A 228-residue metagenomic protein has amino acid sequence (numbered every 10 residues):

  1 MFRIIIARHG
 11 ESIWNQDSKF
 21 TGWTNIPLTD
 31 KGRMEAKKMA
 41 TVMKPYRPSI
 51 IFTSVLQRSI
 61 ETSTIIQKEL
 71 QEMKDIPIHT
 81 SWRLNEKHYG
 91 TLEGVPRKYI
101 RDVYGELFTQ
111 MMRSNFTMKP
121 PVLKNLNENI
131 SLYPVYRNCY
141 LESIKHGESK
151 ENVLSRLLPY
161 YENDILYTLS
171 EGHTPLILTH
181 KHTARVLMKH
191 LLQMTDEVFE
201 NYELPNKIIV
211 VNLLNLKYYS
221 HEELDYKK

Functional and structural regions predicted by a protein language model:
M1-R3, K68, K87-K98, H146 (+3 more regions): Acidic, low-complexity terminal tails and accessory targeting/binding regions of phosphate-metabolizing enzymes
M1-S49, L56, E61-E72, L132 (+4 more regions): An N-terminal RHG(E/S)-centered segment typical of histidine phosphatases
R3-A7, F52, H79, H173-T179 (+2 more regions): Beta-strand elements within well-structured catalytic alpha/beta cores of enzymes that handle phosphate/sulfate esters
T29, R33, L56, R101 (+1 more regions): Amphipathic, non-transmembrane alpha-helical scaffold segments
K38-V42, P159-Y167: A generic secondary-structure signal
M39-N127, K189-M194, F199-P205, V210: Phosphate-coordination/substrate-recognition cap region in phosphate-metabolizing enzymes
R58, T183-A184: Alpha-helix capping/helix-boundary segments
T109-N152: Short glycine/proline- and acidic residue-enriched helix-loop micro-motifs that form flexible lids or anion-recognition
